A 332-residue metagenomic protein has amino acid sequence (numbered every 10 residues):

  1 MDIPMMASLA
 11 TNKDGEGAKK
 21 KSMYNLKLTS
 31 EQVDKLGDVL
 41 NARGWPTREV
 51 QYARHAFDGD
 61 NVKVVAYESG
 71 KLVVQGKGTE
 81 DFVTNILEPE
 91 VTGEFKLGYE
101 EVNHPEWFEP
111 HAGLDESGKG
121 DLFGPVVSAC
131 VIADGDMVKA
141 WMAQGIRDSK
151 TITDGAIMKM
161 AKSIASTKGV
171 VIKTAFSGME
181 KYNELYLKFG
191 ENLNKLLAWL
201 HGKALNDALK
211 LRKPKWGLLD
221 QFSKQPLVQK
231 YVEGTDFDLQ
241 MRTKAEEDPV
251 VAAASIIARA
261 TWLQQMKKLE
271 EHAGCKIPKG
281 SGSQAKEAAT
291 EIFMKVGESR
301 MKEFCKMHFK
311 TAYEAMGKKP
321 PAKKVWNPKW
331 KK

Functional and structural regions predicted by a protein language model:
D2-K332: RNase H-like, Mg2+-dependent phosphodiesterase core, and more generally RNA phosphate-backbone-engaging helix-loop
